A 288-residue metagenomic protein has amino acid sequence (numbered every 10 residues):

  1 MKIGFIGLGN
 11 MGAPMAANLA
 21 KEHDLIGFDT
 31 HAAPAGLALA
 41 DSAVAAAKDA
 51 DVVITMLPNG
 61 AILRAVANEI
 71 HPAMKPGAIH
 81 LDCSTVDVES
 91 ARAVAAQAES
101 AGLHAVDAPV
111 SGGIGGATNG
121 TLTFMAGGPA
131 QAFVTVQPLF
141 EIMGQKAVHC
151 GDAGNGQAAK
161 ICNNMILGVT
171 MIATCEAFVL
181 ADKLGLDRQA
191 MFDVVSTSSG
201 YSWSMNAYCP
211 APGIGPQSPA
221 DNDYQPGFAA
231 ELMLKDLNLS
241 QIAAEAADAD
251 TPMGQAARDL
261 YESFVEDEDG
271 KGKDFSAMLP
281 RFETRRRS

Functional and structural regions predicted by a protein language model:
M1-M56, A73, A78, I114 (+1 more regions): NAD(P)+-binding Rossmann beta1-loop-alpha1 motif at the extreme N-terminus of oxidoreductases
L25, L39, H104-V106, A147 (+2 more regions): Hydrophobic beta-strand scaffold residues
A43-H104: Rossmann-fold NAD(P) dinucleotide-binding segment
L57, V86-N164: Rossmann-fold dinucleotide-binding core
G156-R285: Helical "substrate-binding/catalytic lid" subdomain of Rossmann-like NAD(P)-dependent dehydrogenases/reductases
